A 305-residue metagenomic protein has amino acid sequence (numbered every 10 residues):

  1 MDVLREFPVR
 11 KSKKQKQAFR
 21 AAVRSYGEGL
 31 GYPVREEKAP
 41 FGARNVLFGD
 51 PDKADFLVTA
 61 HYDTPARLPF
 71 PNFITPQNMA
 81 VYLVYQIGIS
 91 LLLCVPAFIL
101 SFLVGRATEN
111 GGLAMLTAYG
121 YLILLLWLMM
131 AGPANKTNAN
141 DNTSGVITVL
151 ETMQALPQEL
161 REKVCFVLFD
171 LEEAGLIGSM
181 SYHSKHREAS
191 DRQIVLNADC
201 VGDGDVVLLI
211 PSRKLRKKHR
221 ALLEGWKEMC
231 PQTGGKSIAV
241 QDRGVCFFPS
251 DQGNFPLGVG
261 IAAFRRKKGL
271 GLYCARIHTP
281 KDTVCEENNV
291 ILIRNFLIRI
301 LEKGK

Functional and structural regions predicted by a protein language model:
M1-A18, R24-Y26, E36, M130-N135 (+3 more regions): N-terminal capping segment at the start of a domain
F7-K53, P69-G105: A non-catalytic alpha/beta surface segment that caps or lines the substrate-entry region of metallo-dependent hydrolase
K13-A18, T143, I147, E287 (+1 more regions): Soluble non-cytosolic domains of exported or imported proteins
R24, G204-K305: Active-site-adjacent substrate-binding region of metalloamidase/peptidase-like peptide-processing proteins
D55-H61: Short beta-strand element of the alpha/beta-hydrolase
T64-R67, A174, G202-D205, R266-G269: Short, acidic Gly/Pro/Ser/Thr-rich loop/turn segments
F102-A221, S237, G244-F247, Q252: Acidic/histidine-rich catalytic neighborhood of metal-dependent amide-processing enzymes
